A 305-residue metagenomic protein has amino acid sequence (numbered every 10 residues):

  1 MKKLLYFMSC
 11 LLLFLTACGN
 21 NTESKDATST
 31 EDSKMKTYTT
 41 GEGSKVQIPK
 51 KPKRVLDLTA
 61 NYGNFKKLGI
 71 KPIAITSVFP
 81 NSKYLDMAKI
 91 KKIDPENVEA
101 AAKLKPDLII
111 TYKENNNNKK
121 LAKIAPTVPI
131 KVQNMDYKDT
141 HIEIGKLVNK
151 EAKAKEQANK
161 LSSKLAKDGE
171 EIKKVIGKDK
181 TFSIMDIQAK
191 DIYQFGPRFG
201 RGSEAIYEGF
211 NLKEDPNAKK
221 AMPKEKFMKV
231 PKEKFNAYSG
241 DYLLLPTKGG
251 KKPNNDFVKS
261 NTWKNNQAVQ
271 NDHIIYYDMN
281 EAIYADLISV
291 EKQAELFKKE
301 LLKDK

Functional and structural regions predicted by a protein language model:
L4, C18-D57, K153-M185, K248-G249 (+3 more regions): Bacterial Sec-exported substrate-binding components of ABC uptake systems
L13-A17: C-terminal motif of bacterial Sec signal peptides marking the signal peptidase cleavage site
T40-E42, I90-V98, M222-K232: Short helix-initiation/N-cap motifs at beta->coil->alpha
L56-K103, I109: A short, structured surface patch at a secondary-structure boundary
V78-N81, Y193-K226: Alpha-helical, coiled-coil/dimerization segments enriched in small aliphatic residues
V98, K105-T111, F235, S239-L243: Proline-aspartate-enriched helix->loop->beta-strand connector
K119-K155, G177, K252-D278: Charged, glycine-enriched surface loops/patches that mediate electrostatic binding to polyanionic ligands
S239-K305: Structured C-terminal subdomain patch of bacterial secreted/periplasmic proteins
